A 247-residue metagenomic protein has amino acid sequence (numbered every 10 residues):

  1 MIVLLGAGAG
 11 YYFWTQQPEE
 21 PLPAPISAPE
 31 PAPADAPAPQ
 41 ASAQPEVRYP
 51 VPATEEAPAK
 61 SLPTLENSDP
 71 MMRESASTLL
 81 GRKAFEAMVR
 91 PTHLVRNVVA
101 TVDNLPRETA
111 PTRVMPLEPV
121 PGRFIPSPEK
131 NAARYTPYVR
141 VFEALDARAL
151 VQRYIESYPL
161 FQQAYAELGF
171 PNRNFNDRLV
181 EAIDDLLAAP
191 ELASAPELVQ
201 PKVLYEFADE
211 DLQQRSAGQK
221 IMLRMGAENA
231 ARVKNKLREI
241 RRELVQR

Functional and structural regions predicted by a protein language model:
M1-G8, F161: Hydrophobic membrane-insertion alpha-helices, especially the h-region of bacterial N-terminal signal peptides
A9-L22: Hydrophobic single-pass membrane-insertion segments
P23-K130: N-terminal Sec/ER secretory leader and immediately downstream segment of secreted/extracellular precursors
R73-F85, A132-A144, Q213-Q219: Acidic/histidine-rich, surface-exposed loop or edge segments in extracytoplasmic proteins
E86, T109-L117, A149-Y154, Y165-L179 (+2 more regions): Surface-exposed patches in mature extracellular/periplasmic domains of secreted proteins
R123-D177: Mid-length scaffold segments of soluble, non-membrane domains
A189-A193: Conserved functional acidic sites
S194, L198-R247: A cross-kingdom marker for long, charged
